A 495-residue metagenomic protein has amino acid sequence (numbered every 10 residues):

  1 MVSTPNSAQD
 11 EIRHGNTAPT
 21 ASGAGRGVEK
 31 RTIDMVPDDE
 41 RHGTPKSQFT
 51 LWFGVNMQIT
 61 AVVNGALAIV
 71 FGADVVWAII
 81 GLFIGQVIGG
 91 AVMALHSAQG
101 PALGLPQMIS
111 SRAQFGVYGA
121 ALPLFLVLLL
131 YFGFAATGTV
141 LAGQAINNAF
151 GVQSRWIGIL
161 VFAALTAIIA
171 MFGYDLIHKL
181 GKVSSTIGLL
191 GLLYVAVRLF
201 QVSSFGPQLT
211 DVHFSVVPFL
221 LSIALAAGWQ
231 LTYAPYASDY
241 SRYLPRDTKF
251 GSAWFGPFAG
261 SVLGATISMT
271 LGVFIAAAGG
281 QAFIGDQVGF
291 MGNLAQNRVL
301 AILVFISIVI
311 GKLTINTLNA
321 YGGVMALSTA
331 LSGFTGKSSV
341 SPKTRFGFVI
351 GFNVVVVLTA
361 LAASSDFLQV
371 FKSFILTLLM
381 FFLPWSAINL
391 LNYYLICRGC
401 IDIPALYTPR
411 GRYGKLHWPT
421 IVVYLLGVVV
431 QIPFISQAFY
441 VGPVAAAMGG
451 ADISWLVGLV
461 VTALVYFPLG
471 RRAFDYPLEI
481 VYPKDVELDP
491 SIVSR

Functional and structural regions predicted by a protein language model:
V2-V75, F219-A224, R242-S252, A473-R495: Membrane-interface "cap" regions at the ends of multi-pass membrane proteins
P45-V62, A196-V202, D211-I275, R298-A320 (+1 more regions): Hydrophobic, membrane-embedded alpha-helices of multi-pass small-molecule transporters
I69-I80, A145-G158, D175-S184, G289-Q296 (+5 more regions): Transmembrane helix-loop boundary segments of multi-pass membrane transporters
M108-R112, V140-I157, P245, N319-I350 (+1 more regions): Helix-loop-helix connectors at the membrane interface of multi-pass transporters/channels
L124-L128, A149-F172, T186-V197, I223-A237 (+1 more regions): Transmembrane alpha-helical segments of multi-pass small-molecule transport proteins
G143, I157, V161-L199, D211-F214 (+2 more regions): Membrane-interface loop-to-helix entry segments
A330-S365, R412-Q431: Loop-to-transmembrane helix boundary motifs in multi-pass membrane proteins
F346, W385-L464, P483: C-terminal membrane-solvent junction of multi-pass transporters and transport-like membrane proteins
